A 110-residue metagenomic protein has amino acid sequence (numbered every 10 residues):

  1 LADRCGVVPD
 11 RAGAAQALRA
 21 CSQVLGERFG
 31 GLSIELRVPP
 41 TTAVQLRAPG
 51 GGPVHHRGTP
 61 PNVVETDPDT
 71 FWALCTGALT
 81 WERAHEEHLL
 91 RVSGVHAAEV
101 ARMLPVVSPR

Functional and structural regions predicted by a protein language model:
L1-R4, G58-R110: C-terminal interaction segments
L1-V44, A97-A98, P105-R110: Acidic, aliphatic-rich amphipathic alpha-helical segments
C21-V24, G31-S33, G50, P68-T70 (+1 more regions): Intrinsically disordered, low-complexity segments enriched in polar/charged residues with Gly/Pro, especially when
G26-G30, H56, E82: A generic structural signal for short, solvent-exposed coil/turn residues that cap or connect secondary-structure
V38, Q45-V63: Mature extracellular/passenger domains of Gram-negative fimbrial/pilin and adhesin proteins
